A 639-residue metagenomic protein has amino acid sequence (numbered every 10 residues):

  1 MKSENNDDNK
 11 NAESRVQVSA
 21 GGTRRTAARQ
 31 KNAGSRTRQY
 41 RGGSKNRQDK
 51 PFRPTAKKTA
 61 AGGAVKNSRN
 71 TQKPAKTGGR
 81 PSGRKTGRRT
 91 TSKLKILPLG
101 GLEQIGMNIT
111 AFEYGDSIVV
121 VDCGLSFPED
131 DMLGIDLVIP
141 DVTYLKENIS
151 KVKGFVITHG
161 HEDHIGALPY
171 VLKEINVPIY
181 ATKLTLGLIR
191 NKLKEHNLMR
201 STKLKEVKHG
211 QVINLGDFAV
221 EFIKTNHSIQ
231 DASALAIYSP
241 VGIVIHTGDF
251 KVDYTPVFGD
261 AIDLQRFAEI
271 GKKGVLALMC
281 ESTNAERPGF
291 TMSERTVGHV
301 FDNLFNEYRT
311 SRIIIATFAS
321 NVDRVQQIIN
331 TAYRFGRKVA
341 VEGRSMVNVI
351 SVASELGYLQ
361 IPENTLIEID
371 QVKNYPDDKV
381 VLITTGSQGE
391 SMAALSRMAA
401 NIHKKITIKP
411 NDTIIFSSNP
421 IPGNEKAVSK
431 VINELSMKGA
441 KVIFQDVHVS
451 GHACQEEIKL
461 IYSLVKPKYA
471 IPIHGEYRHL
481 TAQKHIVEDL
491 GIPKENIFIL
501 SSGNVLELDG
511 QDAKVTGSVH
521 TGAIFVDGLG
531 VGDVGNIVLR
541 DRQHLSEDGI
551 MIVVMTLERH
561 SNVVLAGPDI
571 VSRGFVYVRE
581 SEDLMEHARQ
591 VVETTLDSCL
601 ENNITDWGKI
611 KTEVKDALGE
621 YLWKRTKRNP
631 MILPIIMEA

Functional and structural regions predicted by a protein language model:
M1-R89: Intrinsically disordered, low-complexity RNA-associated tracts
G63, R69, P74, G78-V156 (+3 more regions): His/Asp/Glu-rich metal-coordinating catalytic cores of metallo-dependent phosphodiesterases/hydrolases acting on
I96, L204-E206, A277-M279, I414 (+3 more regions): Conserved beta-strand scaffold positions in the cores of enzyme catalytic domains, especially in NTP/NDP-utilizing
L102, S126-L137, K151-V152, H448 (+4 more regions): A glycine- and charged-residue-rich anion-binding loop/surface
P178, I471-P472, M631-L633: Short glycine-rich phosphate-binding loop at a beta-alpha junction
L193, V487, L622: Conserved hydrophobic residues forming the short capping helix/wall of the S-adenosyl-L-methionine
R287-S417, I421-N603, K611, D616: Hard-cation-handling environments
N603-A639: C-terminal tails and terminal domains of large nucleic-acid-associated and other macromolecular-machine proteins
